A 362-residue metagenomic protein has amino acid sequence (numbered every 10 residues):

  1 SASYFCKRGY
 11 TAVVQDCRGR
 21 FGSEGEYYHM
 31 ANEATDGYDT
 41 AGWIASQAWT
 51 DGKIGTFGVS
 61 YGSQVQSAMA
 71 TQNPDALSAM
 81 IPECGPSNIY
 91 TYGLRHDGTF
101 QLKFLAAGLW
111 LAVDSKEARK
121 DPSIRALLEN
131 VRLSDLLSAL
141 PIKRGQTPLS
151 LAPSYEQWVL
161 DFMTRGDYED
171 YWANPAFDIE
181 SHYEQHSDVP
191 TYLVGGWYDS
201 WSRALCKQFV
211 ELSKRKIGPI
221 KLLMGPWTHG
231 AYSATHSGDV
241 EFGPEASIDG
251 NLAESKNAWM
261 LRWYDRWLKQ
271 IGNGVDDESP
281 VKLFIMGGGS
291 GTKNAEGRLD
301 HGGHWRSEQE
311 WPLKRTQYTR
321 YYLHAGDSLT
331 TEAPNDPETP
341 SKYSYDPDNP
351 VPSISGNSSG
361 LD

Functional and structural regions predicted by a protein language model:
S1-A2, K7, T71-Q185, V275: Accessory cap/linker subdomain of secreted extracellular hydrolases
S1-A45, S87, Y92-Q101, A234-S247: Cap/lid segment of the alpha/beta-hydrolase catalytic domain
R8-T11, T50-K53, D75-A79, S187-P190 (+1 more regions): Loop/turn elements at helix/coil->beta-strand transitions in domains of secreted/extracellular proteins
V13-C17, E33-A41, I54-T56, Y61-Q66 (+1 more regions): Extended, hydrophobic alpha-helical segments in both membrane/secreted and soluble proteins
F57-L133, W197-Y198, R215-R262: A catalytic-pocket lid/entrance helix-loop region that shapes and gates access to the active site across common
L127-Q146, S237-D362: C-terminal, loop-rich substrate-recognition/catalytic regions characterized by aromatic stacking residues
Y192-G195: Short beta-strand/loop motif that positions the catalytic acidic residue of the alpha/beta-hydrolase fold
R203-I220: Active-site-adjacent alpha-helix of alpha/beta-hydrolase-fold enzymes
